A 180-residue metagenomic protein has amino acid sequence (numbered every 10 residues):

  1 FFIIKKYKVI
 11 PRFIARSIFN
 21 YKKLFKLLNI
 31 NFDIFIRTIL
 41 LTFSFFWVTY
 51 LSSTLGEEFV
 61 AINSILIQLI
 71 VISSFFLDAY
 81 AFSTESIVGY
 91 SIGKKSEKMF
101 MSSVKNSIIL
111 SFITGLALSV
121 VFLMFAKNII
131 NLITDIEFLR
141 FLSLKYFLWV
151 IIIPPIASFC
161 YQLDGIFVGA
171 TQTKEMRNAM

Functional and structural regions predicted by a protein language model:
F1-F32, V88-I153: Short alpha-helical transmembrane segments in multi-pass integral membrane proteins
F2, F19-W47, I72, F76 (+4 more regions): Hydrophobic faces of transmembrane alpha-helices in multi-pass small-molecule transporters and flippases across diverse
K22-K26, F45-Y50, V60-I65, S102-K105 (+2 more regions): Short amphipathic alpha-helical segments, especially helix-boundary/capping motifs
I34, T38, F46, Y50 (+3 more regions): Transmembrane alpha-helix boundary and packing residues in multipass membrane permease domains and related
T42-I72, Y90-S91, N128-E137: Helix-terminus/linker motif at the lipid-water interface of multi-pass membrane proteins
I62-M124, S158-T171, E175: Small-residue-rich hydrophobic transmembrane alpha-helices
P154-P155, M180: Short hydrophobic alpha-helical membrane-embedded segments
